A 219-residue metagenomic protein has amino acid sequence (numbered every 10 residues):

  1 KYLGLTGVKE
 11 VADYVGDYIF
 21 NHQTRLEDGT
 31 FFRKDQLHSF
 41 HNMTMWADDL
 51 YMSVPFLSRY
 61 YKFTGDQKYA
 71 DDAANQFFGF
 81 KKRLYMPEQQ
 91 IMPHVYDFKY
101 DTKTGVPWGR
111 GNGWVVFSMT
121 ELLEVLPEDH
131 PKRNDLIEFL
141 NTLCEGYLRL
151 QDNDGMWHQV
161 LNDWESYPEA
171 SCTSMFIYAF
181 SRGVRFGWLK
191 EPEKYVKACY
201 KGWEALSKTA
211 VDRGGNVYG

Functional and structural regions predicted by a protein language model:
K1, F31-D48, Q89-G111, D154-M175 (+1 more regions): Carbohydrate-binding/catalytic loop surfaces
K1, T6-Y14, H22, L26-F32 (+5 more regions): CBM-like carbohydrate-recognition segments
K1-T6, M52-D66, W114-K132, M175-K190: Well-ordered alpha-helical scaffold segments within catalytic/enzyme domains
G7, H41, K68, K103 (+4 more regions): A structural signal for alpha-helical segments
E10-F32, Q67-P93, I137-G155, A198-G215: Long, well-ordered core segments of solenoidal/helical folds
H41, M52-Q67, D72-N75, G79-R83 (+3 more regions): Active-site lining segments of carbohydrate-active enzymes
V116-L161: Oxyanion-binding "anion nests"
